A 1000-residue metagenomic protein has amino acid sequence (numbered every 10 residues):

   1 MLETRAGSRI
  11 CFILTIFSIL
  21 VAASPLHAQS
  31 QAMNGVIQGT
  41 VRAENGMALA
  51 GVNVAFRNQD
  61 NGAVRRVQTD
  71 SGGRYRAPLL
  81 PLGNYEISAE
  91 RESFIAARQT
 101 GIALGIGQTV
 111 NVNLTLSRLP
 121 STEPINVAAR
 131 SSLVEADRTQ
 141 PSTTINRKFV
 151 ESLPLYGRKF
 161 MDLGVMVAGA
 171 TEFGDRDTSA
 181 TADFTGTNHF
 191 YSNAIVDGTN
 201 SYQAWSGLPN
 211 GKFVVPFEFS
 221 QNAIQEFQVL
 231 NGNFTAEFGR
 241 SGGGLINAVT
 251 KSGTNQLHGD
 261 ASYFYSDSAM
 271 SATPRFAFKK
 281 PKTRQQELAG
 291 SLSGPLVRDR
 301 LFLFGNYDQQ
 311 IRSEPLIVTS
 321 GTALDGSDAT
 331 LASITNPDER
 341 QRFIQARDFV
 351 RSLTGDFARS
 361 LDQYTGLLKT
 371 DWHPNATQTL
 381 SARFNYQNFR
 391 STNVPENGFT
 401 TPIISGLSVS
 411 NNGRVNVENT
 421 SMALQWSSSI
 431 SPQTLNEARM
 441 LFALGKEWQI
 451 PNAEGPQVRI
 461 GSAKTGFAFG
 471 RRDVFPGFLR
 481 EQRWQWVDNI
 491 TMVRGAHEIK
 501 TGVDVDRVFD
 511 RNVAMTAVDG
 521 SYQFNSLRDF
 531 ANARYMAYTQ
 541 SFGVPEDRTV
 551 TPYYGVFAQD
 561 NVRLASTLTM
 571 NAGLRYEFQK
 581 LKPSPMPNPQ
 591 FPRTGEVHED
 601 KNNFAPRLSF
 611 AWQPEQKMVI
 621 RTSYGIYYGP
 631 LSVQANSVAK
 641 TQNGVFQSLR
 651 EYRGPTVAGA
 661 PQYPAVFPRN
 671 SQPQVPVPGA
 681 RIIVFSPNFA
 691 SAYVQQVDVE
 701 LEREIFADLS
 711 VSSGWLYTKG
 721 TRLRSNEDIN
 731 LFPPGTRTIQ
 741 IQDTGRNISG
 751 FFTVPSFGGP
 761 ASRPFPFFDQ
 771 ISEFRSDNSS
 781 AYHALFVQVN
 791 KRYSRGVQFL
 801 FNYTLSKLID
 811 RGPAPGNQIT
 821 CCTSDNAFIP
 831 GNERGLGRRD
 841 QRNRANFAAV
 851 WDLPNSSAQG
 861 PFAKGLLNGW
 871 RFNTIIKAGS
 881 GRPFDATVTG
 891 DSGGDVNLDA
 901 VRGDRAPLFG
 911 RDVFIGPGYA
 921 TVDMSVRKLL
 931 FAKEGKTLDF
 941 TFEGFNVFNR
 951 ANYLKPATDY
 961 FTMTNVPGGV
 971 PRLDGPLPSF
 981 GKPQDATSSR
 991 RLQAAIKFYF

Functional and structural regions predicted by a protein language model:
L26-N146, S391: Periplasm-facing N-terminal accessory domains of Gram-negative outer-membrane beta-barrel systems
F94-S252, D267, S271-P274, Q285-S291 (+4 more regions): Periplasmic N-terminal accessory/gating domains of Gram-negative outer-membrane beta-barrel systems
A129, A261-D267, G305-Q309, A382-Y386 (+9 more regions): Transmembrane beta-barrel strands of outer-membrane/channel proteins
A180, G242-G244, Q286-G290, Y364-L368 (+15 more regions): Hydrophobic, lipid-facing positions within transmembrane beta-strands of outer-membrane proteins
N188, Q309-R342, A376, Q387-N388 (+7 more regions): A surface-exposed, glycine/aromatic-enriched loop/edge motif typical of exported proteins
F217, Q221, R284, A565-T567 (+4 more regions): Short, solvent-exposed micro-motifs at the edges of structured domains
R300-L301, T377-L380, Q433-N436, H497-I499 (+5 more regions): Repeated loop/turn-to-beta-strand initiation elements of outer-membrane beta-barrel proteins
R359-Q363, H373-F557, N588, R737: Replace "related TpsB outer-membrane translocases also match" with "some related outer-membrane beta-barrels such as
